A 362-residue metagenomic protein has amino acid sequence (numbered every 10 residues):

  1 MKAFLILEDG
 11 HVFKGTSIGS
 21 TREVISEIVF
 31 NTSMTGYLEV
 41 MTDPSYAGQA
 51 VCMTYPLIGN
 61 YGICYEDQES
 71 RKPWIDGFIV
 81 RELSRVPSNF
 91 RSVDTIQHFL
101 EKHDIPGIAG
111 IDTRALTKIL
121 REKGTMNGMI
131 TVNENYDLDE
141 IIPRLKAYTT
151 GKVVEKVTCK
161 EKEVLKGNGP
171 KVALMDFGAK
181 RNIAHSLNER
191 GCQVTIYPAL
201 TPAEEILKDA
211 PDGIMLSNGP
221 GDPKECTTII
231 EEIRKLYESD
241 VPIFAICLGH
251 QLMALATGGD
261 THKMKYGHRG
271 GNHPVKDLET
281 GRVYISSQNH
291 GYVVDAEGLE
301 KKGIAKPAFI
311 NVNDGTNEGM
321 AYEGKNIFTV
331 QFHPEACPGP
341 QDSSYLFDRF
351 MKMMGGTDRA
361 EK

Functional and structural regions predicted by a protein language model:
M1-E204, K208-D209, P223, C337 (+1 more regions): RNA-binding accessory domains that recognize and position tRNA/RNA substrates
P106, K171, P242-F244, D260 (+1 more regions): Proline-centered loop/turn at the N-terminus of a beta-strand
D112, C247, H290, H333: Active-site glycine-centered loops adjacent to acidic/histidine catalytic or metal-binding residues that shape
G167-V172, T280-V283, Y322-I327: Beta-strand-turn-beta hairpins that frame and shape the catalytic cleft of phosphate-ester-processing enzymes
K171-D176, S286-S287, F328-F332: Active-site-proximal beta-strand elements of phosphoester/diester hydrolases
G213, N218-I285, A296, G339-G355: Cysteine-nucleophile active-site neighborhood
R282-G324, E361-K362: Catalytic beta-strand/loop cores that center a nucleophilic Ser/Cys/Thr and support acyl-enzyme chemistry
G319-E361: A glycine-centered loop/beta-turn motif at secondary-structure junctions
